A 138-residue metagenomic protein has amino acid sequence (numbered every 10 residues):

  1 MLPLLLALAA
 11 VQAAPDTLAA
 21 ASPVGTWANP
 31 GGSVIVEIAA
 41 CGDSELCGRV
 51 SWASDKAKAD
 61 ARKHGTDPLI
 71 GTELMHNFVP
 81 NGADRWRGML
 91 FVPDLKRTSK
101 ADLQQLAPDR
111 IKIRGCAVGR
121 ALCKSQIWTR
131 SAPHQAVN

Functional and structural regions predicted by a protein language model:
L2-V11: Sec-dependent N-terminal signal peptides
A14-T26: N-terminal helix-cap/turn-to-beta initiation motif at the start of protein domains
P23-V24, A28-A101, P133: Central antiparallel beta-sheet cores of small beta-barrel/beta-sandwich binding domains
R114: Ligand-binding face of N-terminal immunoglobulin V-set domains in extracellular IgSF glycoproteins
A117-N138: Edge beta-strand at a domain terminus
